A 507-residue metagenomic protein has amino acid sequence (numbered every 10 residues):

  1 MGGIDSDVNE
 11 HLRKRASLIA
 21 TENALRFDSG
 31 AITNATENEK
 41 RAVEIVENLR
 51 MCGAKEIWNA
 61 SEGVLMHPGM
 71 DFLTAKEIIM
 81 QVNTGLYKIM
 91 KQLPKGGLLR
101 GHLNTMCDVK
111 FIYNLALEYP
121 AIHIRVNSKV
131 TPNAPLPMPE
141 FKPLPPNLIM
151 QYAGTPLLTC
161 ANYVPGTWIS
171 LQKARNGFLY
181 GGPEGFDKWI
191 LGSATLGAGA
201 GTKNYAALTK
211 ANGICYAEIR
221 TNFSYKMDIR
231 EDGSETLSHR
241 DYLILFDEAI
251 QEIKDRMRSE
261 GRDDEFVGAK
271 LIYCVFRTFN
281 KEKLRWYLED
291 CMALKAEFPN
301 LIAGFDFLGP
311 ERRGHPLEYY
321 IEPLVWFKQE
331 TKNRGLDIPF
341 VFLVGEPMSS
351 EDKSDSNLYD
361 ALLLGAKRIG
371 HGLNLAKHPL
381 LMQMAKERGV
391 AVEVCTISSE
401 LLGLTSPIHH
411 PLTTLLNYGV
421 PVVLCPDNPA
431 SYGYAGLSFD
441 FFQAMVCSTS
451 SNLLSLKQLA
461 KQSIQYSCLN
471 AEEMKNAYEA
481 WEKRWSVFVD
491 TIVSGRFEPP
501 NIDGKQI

Functional and structural regions predicted by a protein language model:
G2-I507: Metal-cofactor-binding active-site regions of metalloenzymes
